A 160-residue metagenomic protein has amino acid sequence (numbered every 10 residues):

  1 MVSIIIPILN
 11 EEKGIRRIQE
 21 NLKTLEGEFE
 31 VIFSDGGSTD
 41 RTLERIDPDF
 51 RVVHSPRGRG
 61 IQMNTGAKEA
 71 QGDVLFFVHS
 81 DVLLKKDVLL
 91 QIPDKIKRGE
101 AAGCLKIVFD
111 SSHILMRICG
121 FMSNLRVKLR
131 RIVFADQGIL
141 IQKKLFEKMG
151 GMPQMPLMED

Functional and structural regions predicted by a protein language model:
M1-S3, E30: Cell-envelope/extracellular polymer assembly enzymes that use nucleotide-activated donors
I5, N10-T24: Short, well-formed alpha-helical segments that are part of the catalytic scaffolds of diverse glycosyltransferases
D35-L43, V82-L83: A conserved acidic beta->alpha catalytic loop
H54-A70: Glycine-rich, basic loop-to-helix element that forms the pyrophosphate-binding segment of sugar-nucleotide handling
Q71-G72, D136-M149: Conserved nucleotide-sugar donor-binding and metal-coordinating catalytic region shared by glycosyltransferases
L75: Short aromatic/hydrophobic "clamp" motif used to bind/position activated sugar donors
D87-L115: Conserved donor NDP-sugar-binding/catalytic core segment of glycosyltransferases
L157-D160: Acidic donor-binding loop at a coil-to-helix junction in glycosyltransferase catalytic cores that engages
